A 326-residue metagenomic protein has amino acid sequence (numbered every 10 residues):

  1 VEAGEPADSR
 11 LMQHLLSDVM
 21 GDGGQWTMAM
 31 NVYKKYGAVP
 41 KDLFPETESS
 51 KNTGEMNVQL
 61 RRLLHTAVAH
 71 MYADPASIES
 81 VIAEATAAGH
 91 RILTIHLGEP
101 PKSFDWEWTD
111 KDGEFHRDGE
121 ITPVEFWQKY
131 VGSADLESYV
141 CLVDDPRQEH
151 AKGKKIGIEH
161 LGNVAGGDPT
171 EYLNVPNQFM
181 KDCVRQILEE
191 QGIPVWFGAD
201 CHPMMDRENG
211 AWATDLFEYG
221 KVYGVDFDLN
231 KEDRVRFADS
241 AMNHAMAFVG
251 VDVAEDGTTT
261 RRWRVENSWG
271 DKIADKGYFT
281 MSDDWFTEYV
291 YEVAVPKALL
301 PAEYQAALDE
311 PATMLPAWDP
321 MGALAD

Functional and structural regions predicted by a protein language model:
V1-W108, D112: Papain-like cysteine protease catalytic cores
A29, I193, M242-H244, R261 (+1 more regions): Residues that flank catalytic or metal-binding motifs in active/ligand-binding sites
A29-N31, P40-D42, V195-G198, A247 (+1 more regions): Structural recognition of the beta-strand scaffold that forms the well-ordered cores of secreted hydrolase catalytic
P40, C201-M204, A254, D271: Solvent-exposed loop/turn segments at secondary-structure junctions within structured extracellular/periplasmic domains
I82-Q186: Extended, H/D-rich, highly charged conserved domains that either
D168-N243: Long, positively charged binding patches that form subdomain-scale interaction surfaces for polyanionic ligands
V249, A254, T258-D326: Conserved catalytic-core surface of thiol
